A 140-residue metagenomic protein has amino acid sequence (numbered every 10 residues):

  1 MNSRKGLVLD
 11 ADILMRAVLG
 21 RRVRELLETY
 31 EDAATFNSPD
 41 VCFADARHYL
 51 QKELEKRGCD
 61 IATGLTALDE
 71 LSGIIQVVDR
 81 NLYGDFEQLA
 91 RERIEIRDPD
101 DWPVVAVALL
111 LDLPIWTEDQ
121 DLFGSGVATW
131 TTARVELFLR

Functional and structural regions predicted by a protein language model:
M1-S38: Short, well-structured N-terminal submotif of metal-dependent ribonuclease cores
N2, N37-P39, L109-R140: Acidic, PIN/NYN-like endoribonuclease modules and their adjacent C-terminal/linker elements
I13-L14, C42, L82, P103-V104 (+1 more regions): Alpha-helix capping/helix-boundary segments
V18-L19, A46, S125-V127: Short glycine-/acidic-enriched loop or helix-start segments at secondary-structure transitions that form or flank
R21-E25, L50-K52, W130-T131: Short, glycine/charged-enriched secondary-structure capping and boundary segments
V23-E28, L65-L68, V104-V105: Short amphipathic alpha-helical segments and helix-helix/interface helices
Y30-A33, N37-R91: PIN-domain endoribonuclease scaffold, especially VapC-family toxins
Q76-P114, E118: Active-site neighborhoods of divalent-metal-dependent phosphate/nucleic-acid chemistry enzymes
